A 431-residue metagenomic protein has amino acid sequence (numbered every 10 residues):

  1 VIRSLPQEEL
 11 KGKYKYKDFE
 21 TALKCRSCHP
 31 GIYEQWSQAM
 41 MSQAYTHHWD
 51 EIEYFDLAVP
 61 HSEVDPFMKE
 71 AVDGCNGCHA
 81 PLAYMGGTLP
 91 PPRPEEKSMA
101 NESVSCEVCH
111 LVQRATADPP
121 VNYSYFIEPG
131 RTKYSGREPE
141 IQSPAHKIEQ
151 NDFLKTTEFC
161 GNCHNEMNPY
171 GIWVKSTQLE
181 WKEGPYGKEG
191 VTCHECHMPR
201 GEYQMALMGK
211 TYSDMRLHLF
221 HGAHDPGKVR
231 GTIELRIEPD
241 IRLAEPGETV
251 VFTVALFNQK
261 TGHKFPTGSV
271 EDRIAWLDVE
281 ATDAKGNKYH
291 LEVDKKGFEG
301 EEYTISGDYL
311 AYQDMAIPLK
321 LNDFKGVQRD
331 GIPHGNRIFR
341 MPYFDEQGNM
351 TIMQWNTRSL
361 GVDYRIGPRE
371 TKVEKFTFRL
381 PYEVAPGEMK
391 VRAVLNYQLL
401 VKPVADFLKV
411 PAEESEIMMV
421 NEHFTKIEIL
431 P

Functional and structural regions predicted by a protein language model:
V1-Y16, I32-F67, G87-R358, V362-P368 (+2 more regions): Primarily the internal scaffold of c-type cytochrome electron-transfer domains, especially repeated/multiheme c-type
D18-A22: An acidic-aromatic substrate-binding cleft motif
M68-H79: Hydrophobic alpha-helical transmembrane segments
G77, P81-T88: Conserved, well-structured interaction surfaces
G387-V391: Exposed beta-strand face motif in extracellular beta-rich ectodomains
